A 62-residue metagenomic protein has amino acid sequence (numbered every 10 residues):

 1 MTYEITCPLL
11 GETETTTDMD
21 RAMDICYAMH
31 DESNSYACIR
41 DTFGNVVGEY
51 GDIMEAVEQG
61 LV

Functional and structural regions predicted by a protein language model:
M1-E12, C38-D41, N45, E55: Short aromatic-glycine-(Arg/Gly/Cys) micro-motifs in beta-strand/loop hairpins
E4, D24, N45-V46, L61: Detector for intrinsically disordered, low-structure N-terminal pre-sequences
C7, T16-C38: A short, charged, amphipathic alpha-helix used as a generic interaction element across diverse proteins
M19, I39-D41, E49-G51: A generic structural signal for ordered secondary structure
V47-V62: A cross-kingdom feature marking charged/low-complexity
